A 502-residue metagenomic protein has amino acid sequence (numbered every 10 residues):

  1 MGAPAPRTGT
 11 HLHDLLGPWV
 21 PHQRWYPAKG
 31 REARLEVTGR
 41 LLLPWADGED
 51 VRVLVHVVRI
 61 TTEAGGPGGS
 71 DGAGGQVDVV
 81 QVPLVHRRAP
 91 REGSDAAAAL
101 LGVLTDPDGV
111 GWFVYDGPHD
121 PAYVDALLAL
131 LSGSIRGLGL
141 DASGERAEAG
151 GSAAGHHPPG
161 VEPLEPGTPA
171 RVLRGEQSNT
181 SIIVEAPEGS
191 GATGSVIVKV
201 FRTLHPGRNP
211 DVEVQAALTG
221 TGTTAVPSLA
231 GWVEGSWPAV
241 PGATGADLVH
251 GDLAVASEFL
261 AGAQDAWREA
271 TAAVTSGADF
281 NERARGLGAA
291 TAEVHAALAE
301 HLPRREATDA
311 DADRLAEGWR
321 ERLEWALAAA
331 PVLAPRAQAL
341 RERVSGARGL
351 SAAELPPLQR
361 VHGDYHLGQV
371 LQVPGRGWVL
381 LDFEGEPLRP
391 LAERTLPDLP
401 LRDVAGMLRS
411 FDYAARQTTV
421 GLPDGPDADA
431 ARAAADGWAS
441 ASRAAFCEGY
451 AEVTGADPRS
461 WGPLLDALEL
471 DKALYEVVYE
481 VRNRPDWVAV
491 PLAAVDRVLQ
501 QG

Functional and structural regions predicted by a protein language model:
M1-R40: Short Lys/Arg-enriched alpha/beta "domain-start" segment
T62-G65, G72-W319, R376, E386-P423 (+1 more regions): Conserved ATP-binding subdomain of kinase catalytic cores across diverse folds
G150-P169, L323-V361: An alpha-helical support segment within catalytic cores of ATP-dependent transferases
A307-A347, G437, A441-V453: Active-site catalytic-loop/activation-segment of kinase and kinase-like phosphoryl-transfer enzymes
R360, V379-D382: Pre-DFG segment of protein kinase catalytic domains
D364: Conserved catalytic-loop position in the HRD/HxD motif
G385-V453, L470-P485: Active-site activation/catalytic loop segments of kinase-like enzymes and analogous catalytic loops in related
